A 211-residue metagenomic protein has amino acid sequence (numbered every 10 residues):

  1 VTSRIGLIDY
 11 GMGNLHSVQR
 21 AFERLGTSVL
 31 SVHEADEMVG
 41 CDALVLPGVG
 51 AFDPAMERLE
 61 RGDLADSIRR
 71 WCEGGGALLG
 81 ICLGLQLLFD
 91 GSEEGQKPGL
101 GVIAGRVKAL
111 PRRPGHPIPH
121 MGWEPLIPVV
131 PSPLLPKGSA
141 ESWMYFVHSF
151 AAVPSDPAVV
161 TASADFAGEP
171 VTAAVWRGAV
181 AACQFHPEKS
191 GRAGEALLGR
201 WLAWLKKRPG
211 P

Functional and structural regions predicted by a protein language model:
T2, A179, C183-P211: Acyltransferase
I5-T27, P187-E188: N-terminal beta1-alpha1 ligand-phosphate binding loop
S28, A43, A77-L79, W143: Structural signature of beta-strand start/N-cap positions in the alpha/beta core of ABC transporter nucleotide-binding
V29-G40: Short acidic low-complexity segments
G50-W123: Cysteine-nucleophile active-site neighborhood
D90-G168: Pocket-forming structural segment of enzyme catalytic cores
E141, W176-A181: Beta-strand-turn-beta hairpins that frame and shape the catalytic cleft of phosphate-ester-processing enzymes
E169-W176: Short, surface-exposed beta-strand/loop micro-motifs that present aromatic residues
